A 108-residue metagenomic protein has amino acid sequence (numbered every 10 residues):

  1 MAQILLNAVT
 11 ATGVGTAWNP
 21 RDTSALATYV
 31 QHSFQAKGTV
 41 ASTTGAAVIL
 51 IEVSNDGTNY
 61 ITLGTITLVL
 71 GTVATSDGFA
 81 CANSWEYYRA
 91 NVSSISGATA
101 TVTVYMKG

Functional and structural regions predicted by a protein language model:
M1-V30: Transition segment at domain starts
N7-A11, T62-G71: Solvent-exposed serine/threonine-rich low-complexity stretches and specific carbohydrate-binding patches
P20-S24, A74-C81: Exposed aromatic-hydrophobic patches
T28-A36, A82-T99: Noncatalytic modules at the cell exterior or secretory-pathway interfaces, chiefly beta-strand-rich lectin/adhesion
S42, D56-T58, I95-G97: Acidic glycine-/aspartate-rich tracts in secreted/extracellular proteins
T44-I49: Short coil-to-beta strand junction motifs in C2/discoidin
E52-S54: Conserved Ser/Thr-centered positions that define the repeating blades of beta-propeller domains
S96-G108: Edge beta-strands of jelly-roll/beta-sandwich modules across compartments, strongly enriched in secreted/luminal
